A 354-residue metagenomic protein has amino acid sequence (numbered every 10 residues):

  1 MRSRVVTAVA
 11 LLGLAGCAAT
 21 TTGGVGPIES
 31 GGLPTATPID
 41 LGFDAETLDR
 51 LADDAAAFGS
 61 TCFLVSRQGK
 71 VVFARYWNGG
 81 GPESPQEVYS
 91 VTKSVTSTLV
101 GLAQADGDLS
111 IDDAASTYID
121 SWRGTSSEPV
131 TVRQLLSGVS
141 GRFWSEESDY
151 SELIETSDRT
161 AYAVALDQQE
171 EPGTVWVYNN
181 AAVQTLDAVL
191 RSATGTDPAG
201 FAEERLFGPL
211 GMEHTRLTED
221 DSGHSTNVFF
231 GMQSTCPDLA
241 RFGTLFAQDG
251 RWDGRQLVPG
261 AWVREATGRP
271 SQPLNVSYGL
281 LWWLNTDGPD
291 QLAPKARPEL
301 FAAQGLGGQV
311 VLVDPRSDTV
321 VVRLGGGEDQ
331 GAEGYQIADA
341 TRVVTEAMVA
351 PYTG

Functional and structural regions predicted by a protein language model:
G13-G16: C-terminal motif of bacterial Sec signal peptides marking the signal peptidase cleavage site
A18-T20: Bacterial signal peptide processing site
R50-G80, V311-V313, D318-V322: A short, well-structured edge-of-sheet supersecondary motif
G69, Q86-D112, L135, L186-L190 (+2 more regions): Active-site SXXK
E87, A105-G141, A165, A193-F230 (+1 more regions): Active-site helix/loop module of the DD-peptidase/beta-lactamase fold, centered on the serine-lysine SxxK catalytic
A182-V189, G231-W252, Q309-G325: Active-site-proximal alpha-helical segments within enzyme catalytic domains
H214-R216, G268-V320: Active-site Gly/Thr loop motif
A303-G354: Structured C-terminal helix/loop/strand segments within mature extracytoplasmic catalytic/sensor domains
